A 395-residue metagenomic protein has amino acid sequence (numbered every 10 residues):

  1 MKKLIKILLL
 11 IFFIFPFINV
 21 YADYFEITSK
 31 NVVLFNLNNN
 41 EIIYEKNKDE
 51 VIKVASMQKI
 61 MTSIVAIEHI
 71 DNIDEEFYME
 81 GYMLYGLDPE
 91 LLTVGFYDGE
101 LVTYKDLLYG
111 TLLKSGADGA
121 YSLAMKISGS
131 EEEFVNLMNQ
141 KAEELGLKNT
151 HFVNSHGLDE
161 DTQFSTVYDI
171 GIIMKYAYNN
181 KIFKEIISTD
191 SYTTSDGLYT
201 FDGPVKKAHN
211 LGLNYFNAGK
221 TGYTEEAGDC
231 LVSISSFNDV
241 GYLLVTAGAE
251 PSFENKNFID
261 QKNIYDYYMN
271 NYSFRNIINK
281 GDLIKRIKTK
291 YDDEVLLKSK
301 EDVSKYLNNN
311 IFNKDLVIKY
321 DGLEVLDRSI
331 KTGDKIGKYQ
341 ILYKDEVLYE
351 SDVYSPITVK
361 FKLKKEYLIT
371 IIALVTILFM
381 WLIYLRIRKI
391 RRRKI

Functional and structural regions predicted by a protein language model:
K2, Y97, L101, K105 (+1 more regions): Juxtamembrane/transmembrane-helix boundary motifs in multi-pass membrane proteins
K2-A22, I369-R388: Sec-dependent N-terminal signal peptides of Gram-positive bacterial secreted proteins and lipoproteins
L10, F17-N19, K59, L108 (+3 more regions): A generic alpha-helix preference that emphasizes hydrophobic side chains
F13, D23-F25, S235, S329-I330: Sterically constrained small-residue positions within well-ordered secondary structures of folded domains
P16-Y21, S63-A66, L283-K285, V303-N308: Intrinsically disordered, low-complexity boundary segments flanking structured domains
A22-K181: Active-site-adjacent loops and short helices of periplasmic peptidoglycan-processing enzymes
L147-K148, D159-F164, Y168-I395: Domain-terminus/edge residues, biased toward the C-terminal soluble/receptor-binding domains of extracytoplasmic
